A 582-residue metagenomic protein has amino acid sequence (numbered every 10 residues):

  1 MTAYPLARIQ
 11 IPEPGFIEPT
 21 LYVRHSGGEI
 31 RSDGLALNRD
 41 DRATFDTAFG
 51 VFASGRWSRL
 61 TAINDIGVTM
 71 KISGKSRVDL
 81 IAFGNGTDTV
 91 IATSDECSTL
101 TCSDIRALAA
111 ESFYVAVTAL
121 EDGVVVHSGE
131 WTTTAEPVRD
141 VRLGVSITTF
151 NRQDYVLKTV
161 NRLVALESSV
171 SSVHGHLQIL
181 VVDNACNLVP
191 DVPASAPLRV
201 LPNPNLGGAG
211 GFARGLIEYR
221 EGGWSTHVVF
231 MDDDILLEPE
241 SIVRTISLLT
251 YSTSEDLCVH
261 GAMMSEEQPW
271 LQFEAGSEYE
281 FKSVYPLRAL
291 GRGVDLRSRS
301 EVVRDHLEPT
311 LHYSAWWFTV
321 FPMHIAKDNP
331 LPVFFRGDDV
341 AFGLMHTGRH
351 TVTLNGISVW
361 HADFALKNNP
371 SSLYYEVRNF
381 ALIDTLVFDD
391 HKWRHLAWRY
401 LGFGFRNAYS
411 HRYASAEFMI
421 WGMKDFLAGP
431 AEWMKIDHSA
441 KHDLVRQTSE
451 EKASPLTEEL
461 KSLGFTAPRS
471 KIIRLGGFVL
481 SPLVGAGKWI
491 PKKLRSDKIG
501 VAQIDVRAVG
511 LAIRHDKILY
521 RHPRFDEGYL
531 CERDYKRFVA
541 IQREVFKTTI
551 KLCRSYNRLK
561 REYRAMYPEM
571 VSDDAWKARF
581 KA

Functional and structural regions predicted by a protein language model:
M1-L108, S112-A119, R378-A582: Terminal low-complexity segments of carbohydrate-biosynthetic enzymes
H127-A135, L354-P370: Active-site donor/metal-binding and catalytic loop motifs of nucleotide-sugar-dependent glycosylation enzymes
R152-S171: Short, well-formed alpha-helical segments that are part of the catalytic scaffolds of diverse glycosyltransferases
P193-G210, E218: Conserved donor nucleotide-binding strand/loop of the catalytic core
G223-L236: Short beta-strand-to-loop acidic/aromatic patch adjacent to the donor-nucleotide binding site
L236-L287: Conserved donor NDP-sugar-binding/catalytic core segment of glycosyltransferases
L290-F318: A recurrent flexible, glycine/aromatic-enriched loop bordering the glycosyltransferase active site that acts as
W317-N329, V333-T353: A short, conserved alpha-helix in the catalytic core of glycosyltransferases
